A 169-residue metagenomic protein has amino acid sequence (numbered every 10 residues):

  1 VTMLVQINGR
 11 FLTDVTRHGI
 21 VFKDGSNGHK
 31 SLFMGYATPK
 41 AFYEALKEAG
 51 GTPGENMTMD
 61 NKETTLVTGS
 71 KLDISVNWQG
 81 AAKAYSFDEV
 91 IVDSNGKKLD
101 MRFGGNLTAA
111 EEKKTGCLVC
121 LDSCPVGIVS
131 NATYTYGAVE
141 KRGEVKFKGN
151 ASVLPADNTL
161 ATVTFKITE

Functional and structural regions predicted by a protein language model:
V1-E169: Long, low-hydrophobicity ectodomains and other hydrophilic envelope-associated domains
